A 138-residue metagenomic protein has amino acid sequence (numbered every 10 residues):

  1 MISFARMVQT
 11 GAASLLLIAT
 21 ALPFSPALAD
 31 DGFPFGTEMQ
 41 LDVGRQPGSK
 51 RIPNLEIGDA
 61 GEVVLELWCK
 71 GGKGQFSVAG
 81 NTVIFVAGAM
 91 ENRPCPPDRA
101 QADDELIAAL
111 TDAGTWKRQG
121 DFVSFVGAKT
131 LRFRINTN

Functional and structural regions predicted by a protein language model:
I2-A13, A21-N138: Lipid interaction determinants
